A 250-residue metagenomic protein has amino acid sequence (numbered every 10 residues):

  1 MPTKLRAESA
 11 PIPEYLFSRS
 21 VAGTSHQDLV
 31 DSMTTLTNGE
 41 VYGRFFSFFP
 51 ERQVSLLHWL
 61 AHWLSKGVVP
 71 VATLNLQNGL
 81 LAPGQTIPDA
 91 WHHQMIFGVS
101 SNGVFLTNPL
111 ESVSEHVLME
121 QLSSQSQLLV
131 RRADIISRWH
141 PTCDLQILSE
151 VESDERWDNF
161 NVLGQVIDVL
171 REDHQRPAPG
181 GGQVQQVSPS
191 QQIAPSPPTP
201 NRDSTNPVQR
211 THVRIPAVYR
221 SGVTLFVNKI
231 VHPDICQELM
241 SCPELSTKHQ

Functional and structural regions predicted by a protein language model:
L5-C143: Conserved active-site-adjacent core of cysteine acyl-enzyme catalytic domains
P83, I87, V99-Q250: Noncatalytic regulatory segments and standalone regulatory/sensor domains
